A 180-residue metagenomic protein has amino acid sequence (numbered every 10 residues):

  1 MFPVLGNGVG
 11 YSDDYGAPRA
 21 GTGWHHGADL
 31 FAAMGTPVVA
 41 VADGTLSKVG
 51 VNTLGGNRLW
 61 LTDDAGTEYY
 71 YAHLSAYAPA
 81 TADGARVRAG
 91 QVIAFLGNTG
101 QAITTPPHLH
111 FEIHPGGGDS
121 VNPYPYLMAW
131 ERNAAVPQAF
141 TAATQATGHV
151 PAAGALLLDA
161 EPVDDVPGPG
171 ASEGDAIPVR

Functional and structural regions predicted by a protein language model:
M1-N57, T62, A89, N98 (+2 more regions): Surface-exposed, glycine-biased beta-strand/turn segments
A32-M34, A76, G116: Active-site acidic-Proline motif in GNAT/NAT acetyltransferases
A40-D83, A102-E112: Zn2+-dependent peptidoglycan hydrolase active-site motif and core
A78-D83, W130-F140: Short, surface-exposed linear segments at secondary-structure transitions and domain or protein termini
T81-R86, G117: A short, structured loop/turn motif at beta-sheet edges
F95-L96, E112: Catalytic and binding regions of secreted/periplasmic enzymes and modules that target cell-wall glycans
E112-A135: Short peripheral tails and domain-boundary helices/loops at the edges of structured domains
